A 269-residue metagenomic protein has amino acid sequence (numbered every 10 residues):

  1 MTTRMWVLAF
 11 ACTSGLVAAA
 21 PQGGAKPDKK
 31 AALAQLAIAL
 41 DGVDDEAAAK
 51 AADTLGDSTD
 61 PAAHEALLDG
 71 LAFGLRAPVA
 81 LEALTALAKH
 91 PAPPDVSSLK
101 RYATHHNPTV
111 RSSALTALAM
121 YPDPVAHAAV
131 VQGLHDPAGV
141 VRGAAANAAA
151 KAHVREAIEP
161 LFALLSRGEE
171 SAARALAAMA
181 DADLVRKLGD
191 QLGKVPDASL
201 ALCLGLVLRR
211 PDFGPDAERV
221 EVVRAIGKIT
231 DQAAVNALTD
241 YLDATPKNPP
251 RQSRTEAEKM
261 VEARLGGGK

Functional and structural regions predicted by a protein language model:
M1-M5: Positively charged n-region of N-terminal signal peptides that target proteins for export
W6-G15: Bacterial N-terminal signal peptides
V17-P21, A25: Boundary at the C-terminal end of the N-terminal hydrophobic targeting segment
K26-A39, D60-A72, A92-T104, D123-H135 (+6 more regions): Amphipathic alpha-helical scaffolding segments comprising HEAT/armadillo-like alpha-solenoid repeats
V43-A48, P78-A80, T109-R111, V140-R142 (+5 more regions): Positions within the helices of HEAT/ARM-like alpha-solenoid repeats
D44-T85: N-terminal, post-signal-peptide region of Sec/Tat-exported proteins
T54, G70, A83-K89, A117-M120 (+8 more regions): Core register positions within helices of long alpha-helical scaffolds
A138-N147, K151, E156-F162, S171-A178: Solenoidal tandem-repeat scaffolds enriched in leucines and small polar residues
